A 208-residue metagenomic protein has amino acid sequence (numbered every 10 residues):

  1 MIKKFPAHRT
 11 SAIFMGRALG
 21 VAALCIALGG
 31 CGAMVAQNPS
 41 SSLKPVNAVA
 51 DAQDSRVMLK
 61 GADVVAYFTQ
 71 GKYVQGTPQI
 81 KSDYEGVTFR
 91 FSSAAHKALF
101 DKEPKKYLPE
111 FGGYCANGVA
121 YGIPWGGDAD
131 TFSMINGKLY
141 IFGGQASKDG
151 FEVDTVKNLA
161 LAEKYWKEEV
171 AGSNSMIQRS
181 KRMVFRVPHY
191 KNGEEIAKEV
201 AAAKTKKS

Functional and structural regions predicted by a protein language model:
M1-F14: N-terminal secretory signal peptides that target proteins for export/translocation
K4-F5, A18, Q37: Absolute N-terminal positional cue centered near the fourth residue
A18-G30: Bacterial N-terminal signal peptides
G32-E85, K105-S208: Intrinsically disordered, low-complexity terminal tails and linkers in eukaryotic proteins, enriched in charged/polar
K81-L99: Beta-strand cores of secreted/periplasmic/IMS beta-sandwich domains, seen most often in copper-related folds
